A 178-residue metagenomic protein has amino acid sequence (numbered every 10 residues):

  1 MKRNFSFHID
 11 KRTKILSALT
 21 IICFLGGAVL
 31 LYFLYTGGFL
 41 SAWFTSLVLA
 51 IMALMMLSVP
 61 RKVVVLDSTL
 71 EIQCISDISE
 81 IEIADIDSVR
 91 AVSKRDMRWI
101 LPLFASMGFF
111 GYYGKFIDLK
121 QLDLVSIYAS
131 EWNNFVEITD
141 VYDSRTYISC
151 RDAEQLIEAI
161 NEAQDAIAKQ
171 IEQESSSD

Functional and structural regions predicted by a protein language model:
M1-T36, F135-E137, D143-R145, S176-D178: N-terminal membrane-targeting/pre-transmembrane regions
K2, Q73-Y142, I171-D178: Non-transmembrane, membrane-adjacent beta-strand/coil modules in membrane-associated proteins and peripheral
T13-K14, V89-R95, E154-A163: Short, surface-exposed linear segments at secondary-structure transitions and domain or protein termini
Y35-V48: Hydrophobic alpha-helical transmembrane segments
T45-L47, A53, T139: Short hydrophobic/aromatic segments of transmembrane alpha-helices and their interfaces
L49-R90: Conserved beta-hairpin
N134-T139, T146-N161, A166: Terminal membrane-proximal soluble interaction domains of membrane-associated proteins
